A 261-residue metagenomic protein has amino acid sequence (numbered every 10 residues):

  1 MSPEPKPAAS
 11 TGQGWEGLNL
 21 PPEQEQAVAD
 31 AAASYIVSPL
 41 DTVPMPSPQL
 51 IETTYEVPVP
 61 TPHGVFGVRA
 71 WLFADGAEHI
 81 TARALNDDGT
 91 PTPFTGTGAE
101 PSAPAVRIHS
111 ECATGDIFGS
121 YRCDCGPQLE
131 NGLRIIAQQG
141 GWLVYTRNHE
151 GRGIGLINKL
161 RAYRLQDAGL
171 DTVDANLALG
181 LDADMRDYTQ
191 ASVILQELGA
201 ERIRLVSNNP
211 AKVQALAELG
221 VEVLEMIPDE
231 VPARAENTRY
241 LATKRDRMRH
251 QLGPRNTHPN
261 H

Functional and structural regions predicted by a protein language model:
M1-H261: Catalytic domains of riboflavin
